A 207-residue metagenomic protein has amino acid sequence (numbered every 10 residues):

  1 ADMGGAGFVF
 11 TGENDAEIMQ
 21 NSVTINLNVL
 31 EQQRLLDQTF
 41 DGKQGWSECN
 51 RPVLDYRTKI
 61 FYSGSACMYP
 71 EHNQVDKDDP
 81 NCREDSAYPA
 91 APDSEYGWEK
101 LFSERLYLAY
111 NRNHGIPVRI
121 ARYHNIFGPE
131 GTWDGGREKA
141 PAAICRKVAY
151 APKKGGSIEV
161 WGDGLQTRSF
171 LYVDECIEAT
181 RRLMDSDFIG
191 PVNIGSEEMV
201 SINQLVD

Functional and structural regions predicted by a protein language model:
A1-S22, K43: NAD(P)H-binding glycine-rich loop region in Rossmannoid oxidoreductase-like domains and their noncatalytic homologs
A6-D15, E71-K77, E130-W133: Conserved catalytic-core motifs of eukaryotic protein kinase domains, centered on the activation segment
D15-A16, Q20-N28, T58, L101 (+1 more regions): Conserved internal alpha-helix in NAD(P)-dependent oxidoreductase domains
T24-S94, R119: Conserved Rossmann-fold NAD(P)-dependent oxidoreductase catalytic core, especially the SDR/UDP-sugar
N26-L30, L101-L108, P141-R146, I177-E178 (+1 more regions): Conserved active-site helix of classical SDR/Rossmann-fold NAD(P)-dependent CH-OH oxidoreductases
D55-I60, G64-S65, E104-E130, A142-C145 (+1 more regions): Conserved beta-loop-beta element that borders a ligand/cofactor-binding pocket
H72-N73, L101, H114, I126-A143 (+5 more regions): Glycine/proline-rich active-site loop of Rossmann-fold NAD(P)-dependent oxidoreductases
E95, E99: Active-site helix of classical SDR
